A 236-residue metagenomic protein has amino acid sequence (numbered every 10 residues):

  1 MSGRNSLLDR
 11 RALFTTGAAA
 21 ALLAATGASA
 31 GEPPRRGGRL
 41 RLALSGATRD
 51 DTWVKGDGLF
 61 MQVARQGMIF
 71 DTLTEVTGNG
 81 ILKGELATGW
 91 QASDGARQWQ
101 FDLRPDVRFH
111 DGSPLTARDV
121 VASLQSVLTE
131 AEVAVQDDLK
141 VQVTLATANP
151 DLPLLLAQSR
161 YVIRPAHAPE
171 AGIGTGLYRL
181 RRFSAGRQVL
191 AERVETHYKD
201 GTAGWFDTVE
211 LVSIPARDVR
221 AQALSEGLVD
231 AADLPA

Functional and structural regions predicted by a protein language model:
S2-A20: N-terminal secretory signal peptides and thylakoid transit peptides that target proteins across membranes
A25-T26: N-terminal signal peptide c-region/cleavage motif recognized by signal peptidases
G37-G46, Q98-F101, V141-Q142, G176-Y178 (+2 more regions): Short, well-ordered beta-strand elements
A43-D94, I173: N-terminal lobe/hinge region of extracytoplasmic solute-binding protein
G89-T129, Q136, Q142, A223: Aromatic- and charge-enriched surface segment that lines or borders ligand/interaction sites
Q125-A166, L177-S184: Surface-exposed binding/hinge segments that line and control ligand-binding clefts or catalytic entry sites
A171-D200: Bilobed "Venus flytrap"/periplasmic-binding protein-like clamshell domains and structurally analogous long
T196-A236: Ligand-site clamp/hinge motif
